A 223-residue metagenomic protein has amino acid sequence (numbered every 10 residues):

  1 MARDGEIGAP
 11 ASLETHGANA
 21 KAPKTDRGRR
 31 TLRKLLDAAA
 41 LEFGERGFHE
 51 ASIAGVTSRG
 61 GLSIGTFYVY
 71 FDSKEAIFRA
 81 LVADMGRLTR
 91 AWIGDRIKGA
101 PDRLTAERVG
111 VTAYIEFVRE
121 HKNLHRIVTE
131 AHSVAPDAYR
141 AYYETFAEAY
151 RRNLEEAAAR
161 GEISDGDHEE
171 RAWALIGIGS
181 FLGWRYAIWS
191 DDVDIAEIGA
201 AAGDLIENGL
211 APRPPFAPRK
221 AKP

Functional and structural regions predicted by a protein language model:
M1-R30, P214-P223: N-terminal intrinsically disordered/low-complexity leader segments
A2, K34, E42-A76, A80: Helix-turn-helix
R3, E116-L124, R152, E156 (+2 more regions): Amphipathic C-terminal alpha-helical segment
R27-A40, V56, I77, L81-T89 (+2 more regions): Generic hydrophobic, amphipathic alpha-helix propensity
E45-H49, A100, H121, R160: Short coil/turn segments at alpha/beta junctions that flank glycine-rich nucleotide-binding fingerprints
A80, A91-E120, A172-L175, G199 (+1 more regions): Hydrophobic alpha-helical connector segments
R87-R90, F117, P136-R160, E169-W173 (+3 more regions): Amphipathic alpha-helical packing segments from all-alpha helical-bundle domains
V109, R119-R152, E162, I188 (+1 more regions): Short secondary-structure transition hinges
